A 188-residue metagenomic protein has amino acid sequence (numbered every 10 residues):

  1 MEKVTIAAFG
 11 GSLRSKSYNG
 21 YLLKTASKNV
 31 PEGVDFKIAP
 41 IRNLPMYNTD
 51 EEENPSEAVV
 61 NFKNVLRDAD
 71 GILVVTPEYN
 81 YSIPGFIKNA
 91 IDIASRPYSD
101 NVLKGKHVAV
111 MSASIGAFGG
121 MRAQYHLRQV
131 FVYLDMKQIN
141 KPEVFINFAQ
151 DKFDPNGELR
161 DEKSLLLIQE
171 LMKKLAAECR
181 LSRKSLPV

Functional and structural regions predicted by a protein language model:
E2-G33: N-terminal beta1-alpha1 ligand-phosphate binding loop
A7, K137-V188: Glycine-rich phosphate/pyrophosphate-binding loop and the adjoining helix
S15-Y18, Y47, S82-I83, G119-G120: Secondary-structure boundary/capping motif
P31-K37, M136-K137: A generic structural motif
K37-P45, V144-Q150: Short connector loops at secondary-structure junctions
I41-E57, F153: N-terminal beta-loop-helix "entrance" segment that forms/cooperates in small-molecule cofactor or anionic ligand
S56-D135: Helix-loop-strand module that forms the ligand-binding subsite of alpha/beta enzymes
